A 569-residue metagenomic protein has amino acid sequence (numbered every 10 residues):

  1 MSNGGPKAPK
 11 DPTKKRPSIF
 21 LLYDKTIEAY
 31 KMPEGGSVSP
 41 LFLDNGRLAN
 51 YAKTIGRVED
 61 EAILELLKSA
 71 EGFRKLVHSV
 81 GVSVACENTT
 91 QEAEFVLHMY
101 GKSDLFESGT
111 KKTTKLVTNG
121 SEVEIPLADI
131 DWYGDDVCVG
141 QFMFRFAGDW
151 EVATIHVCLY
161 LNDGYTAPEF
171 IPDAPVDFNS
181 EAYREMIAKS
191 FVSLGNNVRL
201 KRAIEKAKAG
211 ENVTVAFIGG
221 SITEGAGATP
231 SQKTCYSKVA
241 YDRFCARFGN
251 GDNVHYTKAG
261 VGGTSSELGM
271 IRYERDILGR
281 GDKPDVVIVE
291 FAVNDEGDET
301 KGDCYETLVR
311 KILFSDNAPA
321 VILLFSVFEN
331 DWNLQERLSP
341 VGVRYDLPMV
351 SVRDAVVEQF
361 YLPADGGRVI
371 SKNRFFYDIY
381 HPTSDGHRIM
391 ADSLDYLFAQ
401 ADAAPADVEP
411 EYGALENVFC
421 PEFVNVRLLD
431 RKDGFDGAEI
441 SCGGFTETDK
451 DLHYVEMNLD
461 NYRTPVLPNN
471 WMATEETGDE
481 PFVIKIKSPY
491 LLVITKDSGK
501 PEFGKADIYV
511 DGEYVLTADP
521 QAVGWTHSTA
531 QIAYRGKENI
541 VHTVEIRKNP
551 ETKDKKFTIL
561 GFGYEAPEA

Functional and structural regions predicted by a protein language model:
M1-I218, T223-P230, G249-D252, R388 (+1 more regions): N-terminal secretory targeting modules
I187-S193, D331-D433: Catalytic His-Asp segment of secreted/periplasmic serine-dependent ester chemistry enzymes
G195-I204, S237-Y241, S266-R280, G302-K311 (+1 more regions): Alpha-helical scaffolding within the catalytic cores of extracellular/periplasmic polymer-degrading hydrolases
T214-I218, T223, H255-G260, D285-F291 (+2 more regions): Structural recognition of the beta-strand scaffold that forms the well-ordered cores of secreted hydrolase catalytic
A216-F217, A228, S266-G302: Oxyanion-hole/transition-state-stabilizing segment in secreted/luminal serine hydrolases and related acyltransferases
S221-E224, V261-S266, A292-D298, P319 (+3 more regions): Solvent-exposed loop/turn segments at secondary-structure junctions within structured extracellular/periplasmic domains
K238-H255: Signal peptide-proximal N-terminal region of secreted/periplasmic/extracellular or secretory-lumen proteins
E290-N294, C304-P340, R344: Active-site segments of SGNH/GDSL-like serine hydrolases that catalyze O-acetyl group transfer/hydrolysis on lipids
